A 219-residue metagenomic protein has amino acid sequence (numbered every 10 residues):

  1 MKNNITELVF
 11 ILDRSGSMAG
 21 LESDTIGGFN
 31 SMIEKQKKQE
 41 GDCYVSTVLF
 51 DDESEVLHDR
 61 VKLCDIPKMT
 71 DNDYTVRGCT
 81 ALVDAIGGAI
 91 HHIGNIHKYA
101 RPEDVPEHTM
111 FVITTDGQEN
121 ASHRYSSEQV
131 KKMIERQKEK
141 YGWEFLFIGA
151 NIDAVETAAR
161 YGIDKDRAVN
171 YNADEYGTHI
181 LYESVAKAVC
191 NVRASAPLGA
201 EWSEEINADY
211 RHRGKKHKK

Functional and structural regions predicted by a protein language model:
M1-K219: Acidic, low-complexity intrinsically disordered regions
